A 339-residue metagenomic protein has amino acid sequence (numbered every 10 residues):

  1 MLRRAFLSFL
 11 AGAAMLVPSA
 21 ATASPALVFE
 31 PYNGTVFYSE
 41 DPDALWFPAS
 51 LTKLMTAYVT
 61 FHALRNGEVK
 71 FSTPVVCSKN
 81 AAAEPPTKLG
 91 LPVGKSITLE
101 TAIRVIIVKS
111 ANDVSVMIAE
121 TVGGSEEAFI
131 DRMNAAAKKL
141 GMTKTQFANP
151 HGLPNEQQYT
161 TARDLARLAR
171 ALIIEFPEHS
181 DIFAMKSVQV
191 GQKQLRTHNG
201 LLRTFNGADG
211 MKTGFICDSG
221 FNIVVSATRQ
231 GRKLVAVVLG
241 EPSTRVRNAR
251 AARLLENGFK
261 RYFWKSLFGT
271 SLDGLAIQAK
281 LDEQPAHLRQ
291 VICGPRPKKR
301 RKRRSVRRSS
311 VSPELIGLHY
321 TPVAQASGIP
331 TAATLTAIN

Functional and structural regions predicted by a protein language model:
M1, S50, T244-R247: Short alpha-helical segments used as structural interaction elements across diverse proteins
M1-F9: Bacterial N-terminal signal peptides that target proteins for export
S8-A11, R261: Generic detector of N-terminal low-structure segments
G12, L16-R163, L172-I173: Active-site-adjacent loops and short helices of periplasmic peptidoglycan-processing enzymes
T143-Q146, P150, P154-Y159, R163-N339: Domain-terminus/edge residues, biased toward the C-terminal soluble/receptor-binding domains of extracytoplasmic
